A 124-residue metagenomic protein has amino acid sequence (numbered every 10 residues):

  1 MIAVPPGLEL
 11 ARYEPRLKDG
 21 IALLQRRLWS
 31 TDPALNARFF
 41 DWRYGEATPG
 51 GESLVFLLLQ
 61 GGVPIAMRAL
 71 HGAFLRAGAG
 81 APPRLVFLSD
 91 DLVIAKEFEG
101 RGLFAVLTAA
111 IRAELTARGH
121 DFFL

Functional and structural regions predicted by a protein language model:
M1-G51, V55-L57, F87-L88: Short amphipathic alpha-helix that is part of the acyltransferase structural core
Q25, D91-K96: Short, histidine-centered active-site or binding-site loop motifs used for metal coordination, general acid-base
W29-S30, A77, K96-R101: Short, polar/flexible loop-turn hinges at active-site or ligand-entry regions and domain interfaces
F40-Y44, R68-L70, F104: Tryptophan-centric aromatic hotspots in well-structured domains and transmembrane helices
V55-L57, V63-A73, L88, V93: Conserved beta-strand in the GNAT
F74-P83: A short, polar/charged loop-to-alpha-helix boundary motif
I94, E99-A113: Conserved acetyl-CoA-binding loop-helix of GNAT-fold acetyltransferases
L115-L124: Conserved GNAT acetyl-CoA-binding A-motif
